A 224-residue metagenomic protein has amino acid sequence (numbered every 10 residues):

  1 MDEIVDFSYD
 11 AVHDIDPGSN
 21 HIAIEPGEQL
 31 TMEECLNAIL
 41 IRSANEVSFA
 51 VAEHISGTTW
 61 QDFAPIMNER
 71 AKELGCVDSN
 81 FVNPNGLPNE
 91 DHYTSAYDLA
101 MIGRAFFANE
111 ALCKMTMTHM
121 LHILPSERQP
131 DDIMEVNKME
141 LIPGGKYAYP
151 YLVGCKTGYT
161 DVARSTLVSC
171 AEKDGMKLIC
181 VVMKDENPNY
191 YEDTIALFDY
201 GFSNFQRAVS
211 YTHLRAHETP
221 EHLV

Functional and structural regions predicted by a protein language model:
M1-Y97, F106-F107: Active-site-adjacent loops and short helices of periplasmic peptidoglycan-processing enzymes
C76-N80, P88-Y93, Y97-R215, P220 (+1 more regions): Domain-terminus/edge residues, biased toward the C-terminal soluble/receptor-binding domains of extracytoplasmic
